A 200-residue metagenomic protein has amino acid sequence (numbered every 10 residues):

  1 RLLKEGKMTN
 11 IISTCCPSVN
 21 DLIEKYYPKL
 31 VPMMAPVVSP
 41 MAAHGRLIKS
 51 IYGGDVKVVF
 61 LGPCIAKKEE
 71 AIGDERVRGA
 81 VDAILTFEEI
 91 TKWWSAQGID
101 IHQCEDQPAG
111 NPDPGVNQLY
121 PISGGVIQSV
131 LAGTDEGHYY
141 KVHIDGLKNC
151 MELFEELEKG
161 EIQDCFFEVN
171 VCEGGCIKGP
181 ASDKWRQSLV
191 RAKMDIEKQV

Functional and structural regions predicted by a protein language model:
R1-V200: Iron-sulfur-associated redox domains of electron-transfer enzymes in respiratory and anaerobic energy metabolism
